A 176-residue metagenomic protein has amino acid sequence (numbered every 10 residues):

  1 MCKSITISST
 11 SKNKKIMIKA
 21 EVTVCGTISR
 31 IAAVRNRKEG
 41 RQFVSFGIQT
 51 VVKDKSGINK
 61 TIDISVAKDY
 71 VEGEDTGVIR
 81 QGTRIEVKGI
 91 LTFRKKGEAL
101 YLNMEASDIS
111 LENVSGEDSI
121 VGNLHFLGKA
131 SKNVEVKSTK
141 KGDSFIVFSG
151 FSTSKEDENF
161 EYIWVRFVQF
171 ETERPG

Functional and structural regions predicted by a protein language model:
C2-G176: OB-fold and OB-like single-stranded nucleic-acid-recognition modules and their adjacent interaction interfaces
